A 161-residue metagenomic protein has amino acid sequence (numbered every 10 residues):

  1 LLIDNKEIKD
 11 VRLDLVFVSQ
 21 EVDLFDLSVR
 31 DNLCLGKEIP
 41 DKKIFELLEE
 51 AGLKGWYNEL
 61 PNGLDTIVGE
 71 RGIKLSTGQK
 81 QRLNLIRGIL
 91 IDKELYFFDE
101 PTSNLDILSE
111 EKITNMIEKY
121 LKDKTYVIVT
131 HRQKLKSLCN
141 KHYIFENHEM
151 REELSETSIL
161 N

Functional and structural regions predicted by a protein language model:
K9, L13-Q20, V127: ABC nucleotide-binding domain signature
R30-E70, T114-N115, D123: ABC ATPase nucleotide-binding domain helical subdomain, centered on the C-loop/LSGGQ "ABC signature"
S76-T77, L83-G88, I128: ABC ATPase nucleotide-binding domain "signature" region
L90-E94, D123: A short, proline-enriched helix->beta-strand linker immediately N-terminal to the Walker B motif in ABC-type P-loop
Y96-E100: Catalytic Walker B motif of ABC-type/P-loop ATPase nucleotide-binding domains
I107-L108: Helix N-cap at the start of a conserved alpha-helix in ABC-type nucleotide-binding domains
E118-T130, K136: Conserved catalytic loops of ABC-family nucleotide-binding domains
H131-R132, L138-S155: H-loop (His-switch) and adjacent beta-strand-loop-beta switch element of ABC-type ATPase nucleotide-binding domains
